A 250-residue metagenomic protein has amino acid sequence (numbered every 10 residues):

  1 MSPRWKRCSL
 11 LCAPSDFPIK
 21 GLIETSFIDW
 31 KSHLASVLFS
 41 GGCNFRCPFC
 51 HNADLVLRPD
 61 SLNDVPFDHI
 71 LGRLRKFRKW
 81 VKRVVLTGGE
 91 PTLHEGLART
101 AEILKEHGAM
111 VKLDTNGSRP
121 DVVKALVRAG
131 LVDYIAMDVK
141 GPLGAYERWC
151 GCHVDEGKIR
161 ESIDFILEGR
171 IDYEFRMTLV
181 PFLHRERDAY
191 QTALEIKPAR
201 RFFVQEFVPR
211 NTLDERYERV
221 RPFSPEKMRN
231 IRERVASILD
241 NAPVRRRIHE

Functional and structural regions predicted by a protein language model:
S2-S32, P181-E250: Auxiliary Fe-S-binding modules of radical SAM enzymes
C12-P18, L57-L71: Non-heme iron-sulfur electron-transfer modules
L22, G41, A53, K140-P142 (+1 more regions): Generic beta-structure capping elements
S32-V65: Canonical Radical SAM [4Fe-4S] cluster-binding loop centered on the CxxxCxxC motif and its immediate flanking residues
F39, T87, F203: Conserved Rossmann-like nucleotide-binding pocket used by diverse enzymes that bind dinucleotide cofactors
H51, P66-I70, V122, I231: Hydrophobic alpha-helical segments typical of transmembrane helices and their membrane-interface/capping positions
L57-S61, R83-E90: Glycine-rich phosphate-binding "P-loop"
L71-R83, T92-M228: Conserved AdoMet/S-adenosylmethionine-binding subsite of the radical SAM
